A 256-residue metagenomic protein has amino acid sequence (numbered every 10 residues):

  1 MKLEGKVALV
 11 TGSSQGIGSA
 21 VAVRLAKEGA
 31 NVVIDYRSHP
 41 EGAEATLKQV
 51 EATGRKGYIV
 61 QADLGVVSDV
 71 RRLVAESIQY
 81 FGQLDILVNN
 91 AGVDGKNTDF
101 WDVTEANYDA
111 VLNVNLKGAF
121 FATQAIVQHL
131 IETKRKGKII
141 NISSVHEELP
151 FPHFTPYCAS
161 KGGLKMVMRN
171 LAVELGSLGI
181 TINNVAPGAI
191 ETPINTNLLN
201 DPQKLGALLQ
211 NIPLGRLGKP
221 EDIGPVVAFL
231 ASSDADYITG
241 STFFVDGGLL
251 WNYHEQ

Functional and structural regions predicted by a protein language model:
V7, S14-G16: Conserved glycine-rich cofactor-binding loop
N97, L149, A228, T239-Q256: Short C-terminal tail/terminal secondary-structure segment of NAD(P)H-dependent dehydrogenase/reductase domains
T98-F100, T104-L112, L208: Substrate-binding pocket helix/loop in short-chain dehydrogenase/reductase
T123, S160, M168: Active-site helix of classical SDR
Q128, E132, V173-S177, D236: Alpha-helical segment proximal to the catalytic Tyr-Lys
S144: Residue(s) in the substrate-gating loop at a strand-loop-helix junction that position the organic substrate next
N184-P187, Q203-D234, I238, V245-G247: C-terminal helical subdomain
